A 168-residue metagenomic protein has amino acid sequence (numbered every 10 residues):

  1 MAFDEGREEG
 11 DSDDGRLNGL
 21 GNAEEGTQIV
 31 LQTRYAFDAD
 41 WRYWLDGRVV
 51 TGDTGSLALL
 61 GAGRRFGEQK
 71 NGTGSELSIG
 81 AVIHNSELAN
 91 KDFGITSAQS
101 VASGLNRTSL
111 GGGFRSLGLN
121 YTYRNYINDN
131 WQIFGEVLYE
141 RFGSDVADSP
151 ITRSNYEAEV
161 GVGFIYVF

Functional and structural regions predicted by a protein language model:
M1-S78, E87-G112, T152: Outer-membrane pore/translocation modules
A2-G6, V50-G52, V82-L88, Q132 (+3 more regions): Structural signature of outer-membrane beta-barrel domains
T27, S56, I83, R115-L117 (+2 more regions): Transmembrane beta-barrel architecture of outer-membrane proteins
D38-R42, K70-G74, Y126-N130, E157 (+1 more regions): Strand-connecting loop/turn motifs
R42-W44, G74-G80, Q132-E136, G161-G163: Residue-level detector of the transmembrane beta-barrel scaffold of outer-membrane proteins
A62, N155-F168: Outer-membrane beta-barrel "beta-signal"
L105-G118, R124-Y126: A conserved mid-domain beta-alpha-beta active-site/ligand-binding segment of alpha/beta enzyme cores
S144-I151: Low-complexity, intrinsically disordered Gly/Pro/Thr-rich segments
